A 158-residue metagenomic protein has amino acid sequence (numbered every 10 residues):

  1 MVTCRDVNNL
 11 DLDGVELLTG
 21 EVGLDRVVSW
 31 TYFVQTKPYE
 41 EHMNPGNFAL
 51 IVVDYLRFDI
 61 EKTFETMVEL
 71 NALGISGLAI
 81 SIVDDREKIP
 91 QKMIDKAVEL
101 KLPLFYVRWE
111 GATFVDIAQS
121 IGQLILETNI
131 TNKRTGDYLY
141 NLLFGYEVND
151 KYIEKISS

Functional and structural regions predicted by a protein language model:
M1-S158: Alpha-helical/coil-rich non-catalytic "connector" segments in signaling and regulatory proteins
